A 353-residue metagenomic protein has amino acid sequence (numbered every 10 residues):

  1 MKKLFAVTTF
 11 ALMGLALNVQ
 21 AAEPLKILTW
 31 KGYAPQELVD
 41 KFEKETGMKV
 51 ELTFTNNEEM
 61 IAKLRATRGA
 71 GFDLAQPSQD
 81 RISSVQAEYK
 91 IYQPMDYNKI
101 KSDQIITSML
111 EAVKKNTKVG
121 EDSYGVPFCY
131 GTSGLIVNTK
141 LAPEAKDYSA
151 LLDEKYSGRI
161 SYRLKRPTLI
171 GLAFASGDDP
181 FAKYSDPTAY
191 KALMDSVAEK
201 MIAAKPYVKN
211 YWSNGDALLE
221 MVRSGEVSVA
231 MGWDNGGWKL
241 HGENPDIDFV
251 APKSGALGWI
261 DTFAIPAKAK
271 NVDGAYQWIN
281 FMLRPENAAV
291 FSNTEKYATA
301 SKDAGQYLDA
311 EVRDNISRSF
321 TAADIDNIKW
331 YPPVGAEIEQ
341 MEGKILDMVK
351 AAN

Functional and structural regions predicted by a protein language model:
L15-A21: Sec/Tat signal peptide C-region and signal peptidase I cleavage site
A22-V85: Early extracytoplasmic/lumenal segment of secretory-pathway proteins
G71-Q76, Y211, S228-W233, D248-F249: Paired acidic/hydrophobic, glycine-rich loop segments that form the ligand-binding mouth/hinge of periplasmic-binding
Q76-L219: Extracytoplasmic ligand-binding site segments that recognize negatively charged/polar headgroups
R81-S84, V229-D246: A ligand-binding cleft/hinge motif common to bilobed small-molecule-binding domains
M194-A204, E243-A267: Periplasmic-binding protein-like
D261, P266-D326: Mature extracytoplasmic/periplasmic domains
A322-N353: Conserved C-terminal helix/tail region of periplasmic/extracytoplasmic solute-binding proteins
